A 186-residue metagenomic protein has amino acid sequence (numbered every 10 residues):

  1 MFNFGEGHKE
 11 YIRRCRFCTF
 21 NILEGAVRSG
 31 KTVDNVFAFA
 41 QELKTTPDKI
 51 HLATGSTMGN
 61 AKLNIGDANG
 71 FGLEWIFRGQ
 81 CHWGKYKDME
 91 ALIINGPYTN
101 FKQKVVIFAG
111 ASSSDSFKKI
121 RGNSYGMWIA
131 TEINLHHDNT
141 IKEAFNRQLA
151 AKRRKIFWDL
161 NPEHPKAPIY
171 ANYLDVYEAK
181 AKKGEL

Functional and structural regions predicted by a protein language model:
M1-L186: Phosphate/NTP-binding elements of NTP-utilizing enzymes
